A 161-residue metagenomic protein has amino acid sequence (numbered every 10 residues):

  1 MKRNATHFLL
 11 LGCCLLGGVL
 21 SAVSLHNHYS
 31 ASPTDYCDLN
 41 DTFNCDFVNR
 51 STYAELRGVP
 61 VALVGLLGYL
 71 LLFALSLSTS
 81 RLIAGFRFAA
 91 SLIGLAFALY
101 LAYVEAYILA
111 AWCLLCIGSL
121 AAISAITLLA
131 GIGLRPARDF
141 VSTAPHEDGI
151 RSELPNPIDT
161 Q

Functional and structural regions predicted by a protein language model:
M1-D159: Membrane-interfacial helix-loop segments of redox and metal-homeostasis proteins, especially TM-loop-TM junctions
